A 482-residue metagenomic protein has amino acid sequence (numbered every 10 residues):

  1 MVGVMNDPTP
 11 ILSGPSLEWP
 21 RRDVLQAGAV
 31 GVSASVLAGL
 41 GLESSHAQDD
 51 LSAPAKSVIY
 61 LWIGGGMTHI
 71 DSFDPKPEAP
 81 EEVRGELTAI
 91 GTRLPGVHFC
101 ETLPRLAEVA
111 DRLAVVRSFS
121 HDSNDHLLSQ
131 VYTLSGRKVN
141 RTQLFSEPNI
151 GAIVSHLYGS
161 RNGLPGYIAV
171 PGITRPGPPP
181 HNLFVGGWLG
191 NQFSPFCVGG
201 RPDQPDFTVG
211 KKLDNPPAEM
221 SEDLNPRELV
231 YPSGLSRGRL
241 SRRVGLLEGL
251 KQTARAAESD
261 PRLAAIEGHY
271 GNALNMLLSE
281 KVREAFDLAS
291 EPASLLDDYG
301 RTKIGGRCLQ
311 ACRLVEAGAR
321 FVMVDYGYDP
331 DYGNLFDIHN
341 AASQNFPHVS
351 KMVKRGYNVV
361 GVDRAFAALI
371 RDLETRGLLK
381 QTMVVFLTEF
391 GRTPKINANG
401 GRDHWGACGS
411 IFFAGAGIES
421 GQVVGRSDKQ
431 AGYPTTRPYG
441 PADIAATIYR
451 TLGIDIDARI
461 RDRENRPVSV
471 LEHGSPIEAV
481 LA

Functional and structural regions predicted by a protein language model:
V2-A482: Ligand-binding pockets and gating/stacking loops
